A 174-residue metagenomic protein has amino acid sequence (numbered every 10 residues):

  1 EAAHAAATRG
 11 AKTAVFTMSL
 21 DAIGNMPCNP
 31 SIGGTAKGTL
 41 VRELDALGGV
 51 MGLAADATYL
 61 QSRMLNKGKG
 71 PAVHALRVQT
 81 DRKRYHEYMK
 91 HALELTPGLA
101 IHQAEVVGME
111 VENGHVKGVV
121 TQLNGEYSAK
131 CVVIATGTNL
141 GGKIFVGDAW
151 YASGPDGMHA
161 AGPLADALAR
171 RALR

Functional and structural regions predicted by a protein language model:
H4-E112, L123, C131, A135-A165 (+1 more regions): Conserved N-terminal/central alpha/beta ligand/cofactor-binding core
K117, K130: Conserved acidic residues
G118-Q122: Short beta-strand segments that buttress and anchor functional surface loops
